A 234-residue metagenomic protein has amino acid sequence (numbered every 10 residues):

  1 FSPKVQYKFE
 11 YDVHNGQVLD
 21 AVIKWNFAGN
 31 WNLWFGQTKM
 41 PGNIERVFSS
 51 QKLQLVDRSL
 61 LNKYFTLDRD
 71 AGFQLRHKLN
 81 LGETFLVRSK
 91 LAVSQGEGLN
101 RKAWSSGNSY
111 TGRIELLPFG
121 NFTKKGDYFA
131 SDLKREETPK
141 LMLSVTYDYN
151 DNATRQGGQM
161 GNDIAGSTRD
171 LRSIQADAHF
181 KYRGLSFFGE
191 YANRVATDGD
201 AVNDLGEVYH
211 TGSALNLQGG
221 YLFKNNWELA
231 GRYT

Functional and structural regions predicted by a protein language model:
F1-L99, A103-G120, P139-M142, T211 (+1 more regions): Outer membrane beta-barrel
S105-G107, E115-F119, T123-T234: Detector for outer-membrane/organellar transmembrane beta-barrel domains, recognizing the amphipathic beta-strand
